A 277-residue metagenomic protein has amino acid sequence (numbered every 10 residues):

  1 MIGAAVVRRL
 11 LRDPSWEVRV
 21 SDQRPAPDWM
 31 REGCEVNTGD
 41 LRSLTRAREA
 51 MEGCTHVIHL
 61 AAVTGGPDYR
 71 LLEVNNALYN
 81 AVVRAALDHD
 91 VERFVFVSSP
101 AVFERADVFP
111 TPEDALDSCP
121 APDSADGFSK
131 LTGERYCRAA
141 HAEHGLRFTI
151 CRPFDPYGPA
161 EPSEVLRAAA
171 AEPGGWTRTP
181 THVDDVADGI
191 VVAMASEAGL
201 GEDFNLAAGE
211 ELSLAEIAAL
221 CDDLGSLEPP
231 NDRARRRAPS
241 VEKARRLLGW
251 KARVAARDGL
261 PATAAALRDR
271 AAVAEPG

Functional and structural regions predicted by a protein language model:
G3-A4: N-terminal Rossmann-fold NAD(P) dinucleotide-binding loop
T38-N76: NAD(P)H-binding glycine-rich loop region in Rossmannoid oxidoreductase-like domains and their noncatalytic homologs
G66, V97-P112, A125-L131, R135 (+1 more regions): Conserved catalytic-site region of short-chain dehydrogenase/reductase
L72-E73, P122-E134, T179-P180, E211: Short-chain dehydrogenase/reductase
N76-V82, S129-C137, V183: Conserved catalytic Lys-bearing alpha helix of Rossmann-like short-chain dehydrogenase/reductases
A81-D123: Conserved Rossmann-fold NAD(P)-dependent oxidoreductase catalytic core, especially the SDR/UDP-sugar
R135-A187, V191-V192, C221: NAD(P)-dependent short-chain dehydrogenase/reductase
E172-G277: C-terminal substrate-binding subdomain of Rossmann-fold SDR/epimerase-dehydratase oxidoreductases
